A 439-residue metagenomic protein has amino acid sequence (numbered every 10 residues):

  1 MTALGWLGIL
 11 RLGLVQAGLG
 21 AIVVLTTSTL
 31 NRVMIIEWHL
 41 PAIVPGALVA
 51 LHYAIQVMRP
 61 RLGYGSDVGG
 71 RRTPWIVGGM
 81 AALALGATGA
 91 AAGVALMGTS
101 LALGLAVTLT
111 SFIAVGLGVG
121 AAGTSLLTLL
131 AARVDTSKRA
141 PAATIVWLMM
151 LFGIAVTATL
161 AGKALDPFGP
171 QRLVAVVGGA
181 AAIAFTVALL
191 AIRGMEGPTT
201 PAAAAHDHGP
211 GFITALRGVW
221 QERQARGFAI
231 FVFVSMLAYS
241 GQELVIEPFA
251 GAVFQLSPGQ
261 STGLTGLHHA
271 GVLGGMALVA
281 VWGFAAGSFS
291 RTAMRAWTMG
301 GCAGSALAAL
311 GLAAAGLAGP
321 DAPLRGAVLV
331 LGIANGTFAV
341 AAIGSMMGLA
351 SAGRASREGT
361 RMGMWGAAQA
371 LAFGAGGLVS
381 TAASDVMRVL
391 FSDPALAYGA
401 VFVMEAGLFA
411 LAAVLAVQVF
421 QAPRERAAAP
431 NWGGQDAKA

Functional and structural regions predicted by a protein language model:
M1-W6, E196-A229, V253, R426-A439: Juxtamembrane intracellular "pre-TM" segments in multi-pass secondary transporters
T2-I36, I113, W220-Q242: Pair of pore-lining "gating" transmembrane helices in MFS-fold secondary transporters
S28-I43, L244-G263, D385: Short amphipathic helix-loop junctions that connect adjacent transmembrane helices in Major Facilitator Superfamily/SLC
I55-R59, A140-L165, W365-S380: Glycine-rich segments within core transmembrane alpha-helices of 12-TM secondary carriers
Q56-R71, L165, G275-M294: Helix-to-loop junctions at the C-terminal end of transmembrane segments in multipass secondary transporters
R72-P74, L103-L105, G162-A182, S290-A296 (+1 more regions): A membrane-interface helix-boundary motif in multi-pass transporters
G79-A102, G300-P320: C-terminal ends and interior cores of transmembrane alpha-helices in multi-pass membrane transporters/permeases
R295-A342: C-terminal transmembrane helical hairpin of 12-TM major facilitator-type secondary transporters
